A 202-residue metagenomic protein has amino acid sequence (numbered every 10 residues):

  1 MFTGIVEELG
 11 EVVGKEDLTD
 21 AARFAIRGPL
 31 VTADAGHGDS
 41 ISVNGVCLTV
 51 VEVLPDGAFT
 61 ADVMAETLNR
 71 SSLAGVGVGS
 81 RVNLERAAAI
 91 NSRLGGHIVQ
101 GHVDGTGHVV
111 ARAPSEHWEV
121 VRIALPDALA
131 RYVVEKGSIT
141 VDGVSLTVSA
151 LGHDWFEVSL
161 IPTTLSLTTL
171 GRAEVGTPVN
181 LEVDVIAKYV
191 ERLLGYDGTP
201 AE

Functional and structural regions predicted by a protein language model:
M1-E202: Conserved loop->alpha-helix
